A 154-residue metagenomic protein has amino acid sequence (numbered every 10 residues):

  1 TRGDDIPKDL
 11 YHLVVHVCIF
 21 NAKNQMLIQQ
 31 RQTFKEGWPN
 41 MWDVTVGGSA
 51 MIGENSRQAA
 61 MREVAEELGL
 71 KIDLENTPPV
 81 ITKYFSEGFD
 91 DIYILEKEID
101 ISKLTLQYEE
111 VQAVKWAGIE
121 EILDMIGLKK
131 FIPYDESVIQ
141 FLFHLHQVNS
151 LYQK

Functional and structural regions predicted by a protein language model:
T1-H16, A22: Acidic, metal-coordinating catalytic segment for phosphate/diphosphate chemistry, firing primarily on the Nudix
R2, N40, I81-K154: Nudix hydrolase/Nudix homology domain
D4-D9, K35-W38, Q112: A short local loop/turn or secondary-structure capping micro-motif enriched for an aromatic residue
V14-V46: A glycine-rich, hydrophobic loop/mini-helix early in the fold
L27-I28, T45-P78: The catalytic Nudix box helix
F34, I52, F85: Glycine-/small-residue-rich active-site loops that bind phosphorylated ligands and cofactors
